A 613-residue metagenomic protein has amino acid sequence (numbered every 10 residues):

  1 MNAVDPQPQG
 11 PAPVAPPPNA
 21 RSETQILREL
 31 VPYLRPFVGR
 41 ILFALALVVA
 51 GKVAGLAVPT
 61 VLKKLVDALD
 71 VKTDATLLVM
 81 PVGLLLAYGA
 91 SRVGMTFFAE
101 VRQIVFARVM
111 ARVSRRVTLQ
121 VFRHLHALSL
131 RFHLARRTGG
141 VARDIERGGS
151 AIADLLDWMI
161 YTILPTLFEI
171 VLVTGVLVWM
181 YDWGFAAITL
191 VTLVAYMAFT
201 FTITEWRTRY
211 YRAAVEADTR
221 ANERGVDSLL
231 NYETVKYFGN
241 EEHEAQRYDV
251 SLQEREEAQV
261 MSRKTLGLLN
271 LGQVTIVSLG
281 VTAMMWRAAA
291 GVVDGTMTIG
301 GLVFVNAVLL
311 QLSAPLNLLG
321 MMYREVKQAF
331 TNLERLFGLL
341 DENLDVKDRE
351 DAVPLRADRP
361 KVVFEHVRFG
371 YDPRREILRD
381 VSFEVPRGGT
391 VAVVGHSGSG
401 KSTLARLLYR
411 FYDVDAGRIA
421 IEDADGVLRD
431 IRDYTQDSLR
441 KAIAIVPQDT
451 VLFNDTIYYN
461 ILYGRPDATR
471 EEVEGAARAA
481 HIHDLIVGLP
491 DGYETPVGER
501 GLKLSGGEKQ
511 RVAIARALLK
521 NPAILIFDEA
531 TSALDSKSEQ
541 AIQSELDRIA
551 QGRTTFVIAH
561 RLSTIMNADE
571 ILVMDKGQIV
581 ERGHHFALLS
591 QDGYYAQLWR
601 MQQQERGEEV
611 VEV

Functional and structural regions predicted by a protein language model:
D5, I41-F98, V178-A187, T282 (+3 more regions): Transmembrane helix-loop-helix hairpins at lipid-water interfaces of multipass membrane proteins, especially the type-1
A15-E23, A46-L47, A54-D67, S91-T138 (+10 more regions): Juxtamembrane helix-loop junctions of ABC transporter transmembrane domains
R28-V31, G39-T60, L84, Y88 (+6 more regions): Alpha-helical segments in transporter systems
R40-V53, Y161-A213, W286-M297: Transmembrane helices of ABC transporter permease
L84-M95, A99, T192-Y196, L266-G280 (+2 more regions): Hydrophobic alpha-helical segments in the permease module
A127-L134, R147-L156, I160, L164 (+7 more regions): An intracellular "coupling" helix at the cytosolic face of ABC transporter transmembrane type-1 domains
N240, K264, L312-D341: Cytosolic ends of transmembrane helices, especially the final helix of ABC transmembrane type-1 domains
D348-R349, L355-V613: ABC-type nucleotide-binding domain
